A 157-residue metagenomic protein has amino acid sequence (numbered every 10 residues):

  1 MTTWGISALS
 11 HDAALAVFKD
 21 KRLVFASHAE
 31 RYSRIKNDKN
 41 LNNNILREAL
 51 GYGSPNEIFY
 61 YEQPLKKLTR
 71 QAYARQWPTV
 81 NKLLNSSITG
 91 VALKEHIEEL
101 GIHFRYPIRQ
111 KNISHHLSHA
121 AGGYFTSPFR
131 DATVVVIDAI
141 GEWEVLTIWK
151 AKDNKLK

Functional and structural regions predicted by a protein language model:
M1-K157: Short acidic/glycine-rich loops and adjacent helix/strand connectors that line catalytic pockets where negatively
